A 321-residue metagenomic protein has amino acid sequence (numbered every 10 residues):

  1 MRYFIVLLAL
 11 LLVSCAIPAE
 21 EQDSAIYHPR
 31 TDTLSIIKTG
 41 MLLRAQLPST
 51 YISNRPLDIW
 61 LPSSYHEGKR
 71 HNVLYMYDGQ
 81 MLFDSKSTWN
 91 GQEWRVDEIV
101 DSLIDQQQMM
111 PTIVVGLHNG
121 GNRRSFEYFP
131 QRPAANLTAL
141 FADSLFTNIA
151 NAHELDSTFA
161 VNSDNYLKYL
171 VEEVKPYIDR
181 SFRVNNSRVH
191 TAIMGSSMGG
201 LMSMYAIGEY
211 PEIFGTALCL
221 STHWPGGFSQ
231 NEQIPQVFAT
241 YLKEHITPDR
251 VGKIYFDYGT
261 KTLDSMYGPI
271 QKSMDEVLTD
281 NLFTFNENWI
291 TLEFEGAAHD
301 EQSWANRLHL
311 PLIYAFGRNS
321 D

Functional and structural regions predicted by a protein language model:
M1-F4: Positively charged n-region of N-terminal signal peptides that target proteins for export
L8-A9: Residue-level signal for mature regions of secreted extracellular proteins and peptides
E20-D321: Non-catalytic cap/lid and distal C-terminal segments of serine-dependent acyl enzymes
